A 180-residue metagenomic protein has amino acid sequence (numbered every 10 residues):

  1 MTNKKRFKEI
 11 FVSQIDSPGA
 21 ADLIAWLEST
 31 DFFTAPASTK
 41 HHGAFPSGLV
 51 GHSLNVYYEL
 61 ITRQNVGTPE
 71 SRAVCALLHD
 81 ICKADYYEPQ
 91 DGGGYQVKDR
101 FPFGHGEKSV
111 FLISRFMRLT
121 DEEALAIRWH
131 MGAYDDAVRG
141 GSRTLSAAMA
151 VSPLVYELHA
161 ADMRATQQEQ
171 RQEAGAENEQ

Functional and structural regions predicted by a protein language model:
M1-Q180: Metal-dependent phosphohydrolase cores
